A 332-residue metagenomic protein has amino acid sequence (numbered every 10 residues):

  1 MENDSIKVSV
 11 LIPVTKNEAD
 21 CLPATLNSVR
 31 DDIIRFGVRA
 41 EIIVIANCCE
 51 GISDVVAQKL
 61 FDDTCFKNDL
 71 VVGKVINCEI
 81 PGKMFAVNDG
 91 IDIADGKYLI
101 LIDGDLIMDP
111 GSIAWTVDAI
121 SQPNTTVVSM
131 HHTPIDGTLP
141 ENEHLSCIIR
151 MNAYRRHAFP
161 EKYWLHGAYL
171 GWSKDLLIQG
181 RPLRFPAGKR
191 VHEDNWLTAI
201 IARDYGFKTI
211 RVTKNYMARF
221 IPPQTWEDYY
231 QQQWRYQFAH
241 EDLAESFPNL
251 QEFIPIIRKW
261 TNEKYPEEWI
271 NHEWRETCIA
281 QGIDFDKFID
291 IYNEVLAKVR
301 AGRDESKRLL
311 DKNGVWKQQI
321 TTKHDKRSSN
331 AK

Functional and structural regions predicted by a protein language model:
E18-D32: Short, well-formed alpha-helical segments that are part of the catalytic scaffolds of diverse glycosyltransferases
A46-A57: A conserved acidic beta->alpha catalytic loop
C78-I93: Glycine-rich, basic loop-to-helix element that forms the pyrophosphate-binding segment of sugar-nucleotide handling
L99: Short aromatic/hydrophobic "clamp" motif used to bind/position activated sugar donors
L106-D118: Acidic donor-binding/catalytic loop of UDP-sugar-dependent glycosyltransferases, especially processive GT2
A119-R181, W234-E241: Long helical/loop segments within the catalytic core of UDP-sugar-dependent glycosyltransferases, especially the large
K189-L197: Acidic donor-binding loop at a coil-to-helix junction in glycosyltransferase catalytic cores that engages
F238-K332: Terminal low-complexity segments of carbohydrate-biosynthetic enzymes
